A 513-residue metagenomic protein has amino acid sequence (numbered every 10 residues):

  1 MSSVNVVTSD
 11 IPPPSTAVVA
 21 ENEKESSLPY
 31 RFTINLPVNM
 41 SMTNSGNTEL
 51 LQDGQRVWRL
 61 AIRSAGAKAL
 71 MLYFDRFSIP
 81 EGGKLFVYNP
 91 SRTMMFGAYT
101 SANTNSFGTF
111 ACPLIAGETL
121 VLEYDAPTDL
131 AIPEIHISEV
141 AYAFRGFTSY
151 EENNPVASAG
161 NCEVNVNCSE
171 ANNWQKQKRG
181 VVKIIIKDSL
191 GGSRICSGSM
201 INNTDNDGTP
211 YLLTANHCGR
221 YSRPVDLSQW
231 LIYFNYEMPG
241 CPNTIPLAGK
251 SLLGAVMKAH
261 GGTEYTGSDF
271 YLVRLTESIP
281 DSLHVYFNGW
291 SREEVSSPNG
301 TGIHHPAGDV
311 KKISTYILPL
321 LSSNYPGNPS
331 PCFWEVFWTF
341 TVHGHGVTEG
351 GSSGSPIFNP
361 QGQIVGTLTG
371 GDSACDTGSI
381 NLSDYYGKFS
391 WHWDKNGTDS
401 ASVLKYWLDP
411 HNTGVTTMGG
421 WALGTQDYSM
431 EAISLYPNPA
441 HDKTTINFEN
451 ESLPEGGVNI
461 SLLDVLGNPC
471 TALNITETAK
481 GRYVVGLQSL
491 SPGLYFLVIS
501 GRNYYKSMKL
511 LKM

Functional and structural regions predicted by a protein language model:
M1-R63, F144-C162, V166-N167: A short aromatic-anchored loop/beta-hairpin motif
I79-T93: Short, surface-exposed beta-strand/strand-loop-strand elements in extracellular ectodomains
T93-T119, P127-L130: Beta-sandwich interaction modules
I115-V336, T341, G350, T417: Serine endopeptidase catalytic core focused on the charge-relay Asp
S199-P210, G346-L368: Catalytic nucleophile loop of clan PA
L212, P224, P242-G254, H260-T263 (+2 more regions): C-terminal subregion of chymotrypsin/trypsin-like serine protease catalytic domains
S322-P326, L404-Y436, E449-L453: Residue-level detector of functionally pivotal "anchor" positions at catalytic/ligand-binding pockets or at interdomain
Y428-Y436, A440-M513: C-terminal outer-membrane/trafficking sorting elements
